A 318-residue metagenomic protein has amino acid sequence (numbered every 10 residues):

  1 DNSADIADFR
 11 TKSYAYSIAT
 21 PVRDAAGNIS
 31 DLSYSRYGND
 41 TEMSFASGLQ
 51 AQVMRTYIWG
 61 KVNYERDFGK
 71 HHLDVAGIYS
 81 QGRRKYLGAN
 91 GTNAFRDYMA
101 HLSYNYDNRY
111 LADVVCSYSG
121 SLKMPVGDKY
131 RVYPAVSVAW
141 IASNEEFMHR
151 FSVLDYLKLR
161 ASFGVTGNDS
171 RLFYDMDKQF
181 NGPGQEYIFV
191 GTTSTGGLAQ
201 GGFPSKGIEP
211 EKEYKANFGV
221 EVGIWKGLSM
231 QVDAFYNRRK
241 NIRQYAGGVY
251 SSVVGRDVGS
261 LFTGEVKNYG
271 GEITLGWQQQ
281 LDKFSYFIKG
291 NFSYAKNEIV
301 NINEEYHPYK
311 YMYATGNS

Functional and structural regions predicted by a protein language model:
D1-D8, Y16-A26, Y34-N317: Extracellular/periplasmic, surface-exposed regions of secreted and cell-surface proteins
D31: Aspartate-rich (DDxxD/NDxxD/DxxxD) Mg2+/diphosphate-binding motifs and their adjoining helix-loop segments
